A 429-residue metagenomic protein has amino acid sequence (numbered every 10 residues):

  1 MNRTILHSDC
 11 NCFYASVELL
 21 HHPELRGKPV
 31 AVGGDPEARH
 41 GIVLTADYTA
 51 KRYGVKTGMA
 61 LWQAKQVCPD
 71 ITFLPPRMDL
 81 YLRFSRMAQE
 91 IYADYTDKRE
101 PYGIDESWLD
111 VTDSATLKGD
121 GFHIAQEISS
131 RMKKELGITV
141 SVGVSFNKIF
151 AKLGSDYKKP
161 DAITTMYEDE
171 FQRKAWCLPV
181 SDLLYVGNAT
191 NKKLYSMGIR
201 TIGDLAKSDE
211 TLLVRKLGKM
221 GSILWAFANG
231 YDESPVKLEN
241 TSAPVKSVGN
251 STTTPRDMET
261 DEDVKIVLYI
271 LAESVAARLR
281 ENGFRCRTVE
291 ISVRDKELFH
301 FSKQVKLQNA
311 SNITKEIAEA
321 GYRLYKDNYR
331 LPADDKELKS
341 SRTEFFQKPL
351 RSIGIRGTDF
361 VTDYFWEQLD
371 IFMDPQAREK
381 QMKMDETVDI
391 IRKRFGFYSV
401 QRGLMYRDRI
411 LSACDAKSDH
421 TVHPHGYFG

Functional and structural regions predicted by a protein language model:
M1-N229, V236-E239, A277, P375-G429: Gly/Gly-Pro- and Ser/Thr-rich, intrinsically disordered tail segments characteristic of DNA damage-repair and tolerance
H7, D182, T190-Q347: DNA-contacting surface of Y-family translesion DNA polymerases
F13, P36-R39, K296-F299, F360-D363: Short, charged/polar surface micro-motifs in flexible loops or helix N-caps
G34, D113, F146, D295 (+2 more regions): Non-catalytic surface loops within mature trypsin-like serine protease
S107-D113, S302-V305, E367-M373: Short, hydrophobic beta-strand segments
V140, V144, R287-E290, I353: A short glycine-rich, hydrophobically flanked beta-strand micro-motif that places a catalytic Asp/Glu for divalent metal
N309-G429: Acidic, metal-coordinating catalytic segment for phosphate/diphosphate chemistry, firing primarily on the Nudix
